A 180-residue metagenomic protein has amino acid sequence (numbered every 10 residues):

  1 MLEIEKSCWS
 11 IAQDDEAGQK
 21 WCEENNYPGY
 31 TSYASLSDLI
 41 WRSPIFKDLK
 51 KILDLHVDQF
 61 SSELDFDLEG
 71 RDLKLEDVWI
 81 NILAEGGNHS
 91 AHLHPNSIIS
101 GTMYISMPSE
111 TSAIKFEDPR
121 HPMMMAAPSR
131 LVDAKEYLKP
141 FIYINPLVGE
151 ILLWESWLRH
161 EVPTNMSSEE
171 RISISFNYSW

Functional and structural regions predicted by a protein language model:
M1-D67, N88: Non-heme Fe(II)/2-oxoglutarate
E5, K115, P163: A short local structural element in Rossmann-fold oxidoreductases
K20-N26, D38-K50, P95-N96, K115-M125 (+1 more regions): Short N-terminal helix-initiation segments at or just after the protein's N-terminus
F66-V78: A short coil-to-beta-strand element that immediately follows conserved catalytic motifs
G70-D72, L93-S97, M166-E170: A generic structural micro-feature
E76-V78, I99-G101, I172-F176: Hydrophobic residues positioned within well-ordered beta-strands of beta-sheet architectures
I80-L153: Catalytic core of non-heme Fe(II) oxygenases with the double-stranded beta-helix
D133-W180: Catalytic core of Fe(II)/2-oxoglutarate
